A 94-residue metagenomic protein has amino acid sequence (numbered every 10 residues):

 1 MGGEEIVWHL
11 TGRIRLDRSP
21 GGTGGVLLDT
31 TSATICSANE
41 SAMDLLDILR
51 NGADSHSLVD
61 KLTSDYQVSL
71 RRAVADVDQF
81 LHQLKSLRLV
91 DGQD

Functional and structural regions predicted by a protein language model:
M1-M43: Acidic, low-complexity/disordered tracts enriched in E/D and polar residues
T31-D94: Long, charge-rich, low-complexity alpha-helical segments
